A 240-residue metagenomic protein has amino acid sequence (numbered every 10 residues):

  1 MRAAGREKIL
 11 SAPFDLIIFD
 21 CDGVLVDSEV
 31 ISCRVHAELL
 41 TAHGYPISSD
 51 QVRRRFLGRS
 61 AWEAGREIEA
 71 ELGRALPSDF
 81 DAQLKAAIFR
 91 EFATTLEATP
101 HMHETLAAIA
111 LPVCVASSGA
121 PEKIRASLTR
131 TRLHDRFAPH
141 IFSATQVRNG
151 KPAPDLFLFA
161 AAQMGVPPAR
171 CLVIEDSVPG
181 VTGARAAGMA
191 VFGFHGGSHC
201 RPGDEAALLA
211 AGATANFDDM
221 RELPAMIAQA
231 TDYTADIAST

Functional and structural regions predicted by a protein language model:
R2-D15, A107, L111, A120-T240: Asp-based, Mg2+/Mn2+-dependent phosphohydrolase catalytic module
R2-R54: Active-site neighborhood of HAD-like aspartate-dependent phosphohydrolases
D27-V30, V52, F56-R59, A75 (+8 more regions): Residues at secondary-structure transition points
S32, H36, L40, A61 (+3 more regions): Hydrophobic alpha-helical core bundles mediating ligand binding, dimerization, or RNAP-core interactions
L39-H43, H101-L111: A short, Lys/Arg-enriched amphipathic alpha-helix followed by its capping loop at the start of a domain
L39-L40, S60-A75, S127, A161 (+1 more regions): Helix-loop "lid/cap" segments that line or gate small-molecule binding pockets
A42-P46, L72-A75, R132-R136, G165-V166: Short helix-capping segments at alpha-helix termini
R66-E104: Metal-dependent phosphoesterase signature
